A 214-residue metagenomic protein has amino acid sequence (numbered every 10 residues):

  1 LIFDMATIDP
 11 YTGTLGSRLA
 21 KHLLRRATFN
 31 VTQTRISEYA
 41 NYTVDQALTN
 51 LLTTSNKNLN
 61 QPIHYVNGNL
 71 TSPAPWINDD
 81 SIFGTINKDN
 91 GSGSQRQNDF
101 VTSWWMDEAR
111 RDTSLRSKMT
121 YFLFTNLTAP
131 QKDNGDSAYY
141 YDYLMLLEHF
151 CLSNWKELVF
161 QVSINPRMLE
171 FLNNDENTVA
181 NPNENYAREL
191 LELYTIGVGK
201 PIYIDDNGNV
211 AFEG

Functional and structural regions predicted by a protein language model:
L1-D4: Short, Lys/Arg-enriched N-terminal segments with co-localized hydrophobic residues within the first ~10-30 amino acids
P10, L15, V31-D45, T49 (+1 more regions): Primarily short, surface-exposed interaction patches in extracytoplasmic proteins
T14-F83: Hydrophobic alpha-helical membrane-insertion signals
